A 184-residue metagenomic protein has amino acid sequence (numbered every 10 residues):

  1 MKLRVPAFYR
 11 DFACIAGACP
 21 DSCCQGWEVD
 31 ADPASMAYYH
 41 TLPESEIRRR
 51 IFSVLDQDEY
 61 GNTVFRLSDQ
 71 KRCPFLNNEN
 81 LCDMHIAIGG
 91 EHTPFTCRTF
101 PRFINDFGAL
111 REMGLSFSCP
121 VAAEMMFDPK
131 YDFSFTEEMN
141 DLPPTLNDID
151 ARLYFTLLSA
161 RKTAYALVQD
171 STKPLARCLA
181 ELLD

Functional and structural regions predicted by a protein language model:
M1-Q70, N77-D184: Short loop/turn segments that flank or connect secondary-structure elements
